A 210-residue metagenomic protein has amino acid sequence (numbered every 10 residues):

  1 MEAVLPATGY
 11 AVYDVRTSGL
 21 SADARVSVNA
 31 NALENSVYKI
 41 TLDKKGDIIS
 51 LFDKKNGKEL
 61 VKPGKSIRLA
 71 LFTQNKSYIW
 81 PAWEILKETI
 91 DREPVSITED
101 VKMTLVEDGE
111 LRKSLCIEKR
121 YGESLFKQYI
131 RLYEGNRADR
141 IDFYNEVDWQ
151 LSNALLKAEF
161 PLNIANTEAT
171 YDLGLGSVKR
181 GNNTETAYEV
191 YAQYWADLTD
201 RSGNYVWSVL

Functional and structural regions predicted by a protein language model:
M1-L210: C-terminal (or distal) subdomains of carbohydrate-active enzymes
